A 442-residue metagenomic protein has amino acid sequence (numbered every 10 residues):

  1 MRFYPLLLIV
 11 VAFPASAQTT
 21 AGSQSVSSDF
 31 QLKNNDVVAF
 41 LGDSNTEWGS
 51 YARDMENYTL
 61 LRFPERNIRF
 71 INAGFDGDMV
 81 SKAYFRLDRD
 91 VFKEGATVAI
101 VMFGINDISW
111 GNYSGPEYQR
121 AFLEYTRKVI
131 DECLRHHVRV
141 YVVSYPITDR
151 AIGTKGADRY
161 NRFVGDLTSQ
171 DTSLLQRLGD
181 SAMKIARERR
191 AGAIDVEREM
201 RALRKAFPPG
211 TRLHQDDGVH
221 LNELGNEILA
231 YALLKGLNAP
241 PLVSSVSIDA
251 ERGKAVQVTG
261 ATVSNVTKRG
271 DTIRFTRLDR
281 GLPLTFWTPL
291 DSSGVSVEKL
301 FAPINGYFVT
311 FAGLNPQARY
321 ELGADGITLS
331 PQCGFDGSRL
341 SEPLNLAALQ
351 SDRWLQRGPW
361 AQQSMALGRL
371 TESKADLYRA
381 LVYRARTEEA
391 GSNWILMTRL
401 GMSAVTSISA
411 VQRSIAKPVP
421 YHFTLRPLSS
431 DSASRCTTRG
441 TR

Functional and structural regions predicted by a protein language model:
A12-S16: N-terminal signal peptide c-region/cleavage motif recognized by signal peptidases
Q18-D76, R86-G95, A99, L229 (+2 more regions): Serine-esterase "nucleophile elbow" of acetyl-processing enzymes
Q31, A52-D54, Y58-L61, R66 (+2 more regions): Oxyanion-hole/transition-state-stabilizing segment in secreted/luminal serine hydrolases and related acyltransferases
K33, R212-R442: Conserved catalytic region of serine esterases and O-acyltransferases that act on ester linkages in lipids
V37-L41, R69-G74, V98-F103, R139-S144 (+2 more regions): Structural recognition of the beta-strand scaffold that forms the well-ordered cores of secreted hydrolase catalytic
E65, D78, F103-E124, P146-R177 (+3 more regions): Serine-dependent acyl-ester chemistry module
Y141-I147, T172-T211, E227-L242, T328: Extracellular serine-dependent O-acyl
I152-I194, E298-G306, F311: Substrate-gating cap/lid alpha-helix
